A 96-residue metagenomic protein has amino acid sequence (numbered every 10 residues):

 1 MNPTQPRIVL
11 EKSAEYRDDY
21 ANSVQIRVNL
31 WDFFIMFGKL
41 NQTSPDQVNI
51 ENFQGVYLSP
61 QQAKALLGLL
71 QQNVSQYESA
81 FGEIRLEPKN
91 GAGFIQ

Functional and structural regions predicted by a protein language model:
M1-Q96: Positively charged, low-complexity terminal tracts and the immediately adjacent first secondary-structure elements
